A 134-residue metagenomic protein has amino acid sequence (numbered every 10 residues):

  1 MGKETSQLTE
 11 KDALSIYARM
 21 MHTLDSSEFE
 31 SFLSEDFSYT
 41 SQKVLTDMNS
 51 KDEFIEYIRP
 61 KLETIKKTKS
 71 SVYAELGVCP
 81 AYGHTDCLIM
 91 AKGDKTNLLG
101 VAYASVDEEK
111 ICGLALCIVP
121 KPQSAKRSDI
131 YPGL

Functional and structural regions predicted by a protein language model:
M1-S27, S31, E35, Y131-L134: Short, low-complexity N-terminal intrinsically disordered segments enriched in polar/charged residues
G2-T5, R59-L134: A beta-strand edge to alpha-helix "cap/lid" segment located at domain peripheries
T9-A13, E53, T96: Soluble or luminal CAZymes and related metallo-dependent hydrolases
I16-M20, F54, H84: A generic structural signal for ordered secondary structure
M21, S50, V119-P120: General structural signal for secondary-structure boundaries
S26-S27, S31-L76: A solvent-exposed, acidic/Ser-Thr-rich amphipathic alpha-helical stretch
